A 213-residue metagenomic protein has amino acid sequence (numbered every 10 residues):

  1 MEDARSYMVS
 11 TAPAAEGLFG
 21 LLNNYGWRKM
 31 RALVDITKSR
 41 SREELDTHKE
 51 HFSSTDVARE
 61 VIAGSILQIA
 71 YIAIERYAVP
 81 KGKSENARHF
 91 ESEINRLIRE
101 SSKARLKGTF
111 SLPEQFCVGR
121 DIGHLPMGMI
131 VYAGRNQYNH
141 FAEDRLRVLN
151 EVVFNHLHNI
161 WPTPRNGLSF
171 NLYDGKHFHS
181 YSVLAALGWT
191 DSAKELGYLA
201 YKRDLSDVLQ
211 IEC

Functional and structural regions predicted by a protein language model:
M1-D121, P164-C213: Amphipathic alpha-helical interface segments
I122-N150: Histidine-centered, metal-coordinating catalytic motifs and their short helical/loop contexts
H156-R165: Short secondary-structure subsegments characteristic of cysteine-rich extracellular domains
